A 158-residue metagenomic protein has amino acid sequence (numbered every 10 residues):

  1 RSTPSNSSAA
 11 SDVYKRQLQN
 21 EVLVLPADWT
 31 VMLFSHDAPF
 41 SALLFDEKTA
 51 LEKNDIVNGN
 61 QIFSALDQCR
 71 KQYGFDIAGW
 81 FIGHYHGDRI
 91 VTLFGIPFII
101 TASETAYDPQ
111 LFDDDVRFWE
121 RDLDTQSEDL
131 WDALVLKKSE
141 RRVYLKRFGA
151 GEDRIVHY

Functional and structural regions predicted by a protein language model:
R1-A10, Y14: Single conserved hydrophobic/aromatic residue that forms the stacking wall/gate of nucleotide- or nucleobase-binding
S5, L51-N54, P97: Substrate-binding/specificity loop regions of serine endopeptidase catalytic domains, predominantly subtilases
L18, L33, H84, L134: Divalent metal-coordination and catalytic microenvironments
L18-L25: Short amphipathic alpha-helices and their capping/turn segments at secondary-structure boundaries
L25-A78: Active-site-proximal segments of metal-dependent phosphoesterases and phosphodiesterases across multiple
V31-H36, F81-I82, I99-I100, K146-R147: Short beta-strand segments
A38-L43, I77-T92, A106-D108: Active-site environment of divalent metal-dependent phosphoester hydrolases
G87-Y158: Binuclear metal-dependent phosphoesterase catalytic core
